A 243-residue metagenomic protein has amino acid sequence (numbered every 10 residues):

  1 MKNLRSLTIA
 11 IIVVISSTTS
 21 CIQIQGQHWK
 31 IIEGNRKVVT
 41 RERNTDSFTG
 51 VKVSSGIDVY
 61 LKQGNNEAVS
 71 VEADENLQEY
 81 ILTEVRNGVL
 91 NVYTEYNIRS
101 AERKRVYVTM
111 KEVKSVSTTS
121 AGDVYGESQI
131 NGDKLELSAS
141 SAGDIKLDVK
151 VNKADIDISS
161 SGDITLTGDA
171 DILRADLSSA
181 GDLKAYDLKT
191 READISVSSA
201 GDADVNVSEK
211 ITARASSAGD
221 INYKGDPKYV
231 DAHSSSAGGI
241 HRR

Functional and structural regions predicted by a protein language model:
M1-R243: Intrinsically disordered, low-complexity terminal regions
